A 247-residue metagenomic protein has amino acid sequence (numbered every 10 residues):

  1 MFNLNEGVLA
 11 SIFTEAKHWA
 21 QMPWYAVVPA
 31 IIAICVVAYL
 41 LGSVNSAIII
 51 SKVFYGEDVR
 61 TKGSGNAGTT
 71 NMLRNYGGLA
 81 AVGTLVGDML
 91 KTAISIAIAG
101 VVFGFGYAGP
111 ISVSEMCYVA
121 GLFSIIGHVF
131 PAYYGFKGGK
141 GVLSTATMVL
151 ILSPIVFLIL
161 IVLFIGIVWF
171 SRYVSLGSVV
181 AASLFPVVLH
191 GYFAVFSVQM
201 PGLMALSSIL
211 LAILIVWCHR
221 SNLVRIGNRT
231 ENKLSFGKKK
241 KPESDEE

Functional and structural regions predicted by a protein language model:
M1-V27: Short, strongly hydrophobic alpha-helical membrane anchors
V37-S43, I48, G83, I125-G135 (+1 more regions): Transmembrane alpha-helix interface/packing and boundary motifs in multi-pass membrane proteins, characterized by
I48-L79, G138, V224-E247: Cytosolic, membrane-interface loops and tails of multi-pass inner-membrane proteins
E57-T69, Y133-A146, Y173-A182: Short, non-helical or kinked segments that cap or interrupt transmembrane helices
L73-G78, A99-F103, F123, G141-S171 (+1 more regions): Interfacial segments of multi-pass membrane proteins
V86-L90, L163, V180-L184: Hydrophobic residues within alpha-helical transmembrane segments of multi-pass solute transporters/permease subunits
L158-L160, V174-A182, Q199-S208: Loop-to-transmembrane alpha-helix initiation sites
